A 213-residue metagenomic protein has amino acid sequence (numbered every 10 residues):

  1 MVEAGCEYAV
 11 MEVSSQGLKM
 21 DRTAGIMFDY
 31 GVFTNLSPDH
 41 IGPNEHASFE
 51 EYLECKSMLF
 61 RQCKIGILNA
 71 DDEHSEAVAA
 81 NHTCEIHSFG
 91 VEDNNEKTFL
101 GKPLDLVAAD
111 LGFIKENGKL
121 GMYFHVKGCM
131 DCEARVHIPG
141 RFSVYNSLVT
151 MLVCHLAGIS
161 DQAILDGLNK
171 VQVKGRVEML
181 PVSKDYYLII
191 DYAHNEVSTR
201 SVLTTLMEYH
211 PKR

Functional and structural regions predicted by a protein language model:
M1-H82, S88, N94, T199: Flexible active-site lid/hinge loop adjacent to a nucleotide/diphosphate and Mg2+-phosphate binding pocket
G5, C63, H82-E85, K102-L104 (+2 more regions): A short helix-to-beta-strand connector/capping loop
Y8, S15, E85, K102-L106 (+1 more regions): N-terminal-biased segments
D21-R22, F99, E178, R200: Short, well-ordered secondary-structure micro-motifs
T23, I114-E116, M179-L180: Replace "in large, NTP-powered and nucleic-acid-processing enzymes" with "in large, NTP-powered factors and other
T83-N117, R135-R141, L165-N169: Beta-strand->loop->alpha-helix junctions that form or flank phosphate-binding loops in nucleotide-handling enzymes
K119-Y123: A generic structural signal for beta-strand entry/edge sites
F124-R213: Nucleotide phosphate-binding/pyrophosphate-handling subdomain across enzymes that bind or process nucleotide phosphates
